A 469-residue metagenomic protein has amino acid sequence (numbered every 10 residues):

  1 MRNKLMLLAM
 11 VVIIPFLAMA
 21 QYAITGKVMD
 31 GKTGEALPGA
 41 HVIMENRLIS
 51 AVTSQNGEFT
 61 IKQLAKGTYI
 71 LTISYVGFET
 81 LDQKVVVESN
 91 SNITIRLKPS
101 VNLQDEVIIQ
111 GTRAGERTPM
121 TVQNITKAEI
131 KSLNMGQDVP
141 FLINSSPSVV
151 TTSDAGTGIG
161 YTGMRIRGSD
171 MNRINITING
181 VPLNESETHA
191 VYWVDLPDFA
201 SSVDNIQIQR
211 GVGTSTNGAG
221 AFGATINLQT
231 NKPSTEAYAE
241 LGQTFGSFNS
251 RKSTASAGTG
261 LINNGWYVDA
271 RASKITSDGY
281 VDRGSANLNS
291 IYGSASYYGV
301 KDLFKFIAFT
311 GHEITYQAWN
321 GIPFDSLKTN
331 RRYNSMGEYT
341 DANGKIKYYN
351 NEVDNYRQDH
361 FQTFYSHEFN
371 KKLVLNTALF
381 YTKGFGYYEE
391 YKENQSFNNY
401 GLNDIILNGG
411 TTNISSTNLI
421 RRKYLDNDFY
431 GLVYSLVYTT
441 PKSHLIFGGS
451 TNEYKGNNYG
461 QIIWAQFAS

Functional and structural regions predicted by a protein language model:
M29-T33, A40-E45, S74-F78, E88-S132 (+1 more regions): Short, acidic, small-residue-rich periplasmic hinge/interaction motif at the N-terminus of Gram-negative outer-membrane
R47-E58: Short, acidic Ser/Thr/Gly-rich low-complexity loop/linker segments typical of extracellular and cell-surface proteins
T60-Q63, S132, P182-R210, Q229: Short acidic/polar hinge/loop motifs at secondary-structure boundaries that mediate gating or recognition
I95, P197-E240: A beta-strand signature from Gram-negative outer-membrane beta-barrel systems, especially the internal plug domain
P140-P182, D204: Extracytoplasmic beta-strand/coil segments of soluble accessory domains associated with Gram-negative outer-membrane
Y238, F245-T276, V281-A318, T363-E368: Transmembrane beta-barrel wall of Gram-negative outer-membrane proteins
S296, L303-F364, Y387-R421: Acidic/polar loop-and-plug regions of large Gram-negative outer-membrane beta-barrel proteins
Y356-S469: Face-selective signature of the C-terminal outer-membrane beta-barrel domain
